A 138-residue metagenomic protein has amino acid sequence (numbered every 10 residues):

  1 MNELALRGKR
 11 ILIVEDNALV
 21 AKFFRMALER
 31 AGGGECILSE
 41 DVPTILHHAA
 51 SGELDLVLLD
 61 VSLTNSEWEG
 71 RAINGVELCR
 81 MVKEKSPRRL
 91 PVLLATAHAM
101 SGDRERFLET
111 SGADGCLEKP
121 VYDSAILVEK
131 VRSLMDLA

Functional and structural regions predicted by a protein language model:
L4-G8, P87: Short, flexible coil/linker segments at domain boundaries that flank nucleotide/cofactor-interacting
E15: Conserved acidic carboxylate
A18-I37, V42-P43: Two-component/phosphorelay signaling modules centered on CheY-like receiver
L38-S66: Acidic, metal-coordinating helix/loop segments flanking the phosphotransfer/catalytic sites of two-component signaling
T44, P120-V131: C-terminal output helix
E69-I73, E77, L90, A99-L117: Alpha4 helix (beta4-alpha4-beta5 surface) of REC/receiver domains from two-component response regulators
A95-T96: Hydrophobic/aromatic residues positioned on beta-strands within the core alpha/beta folds
